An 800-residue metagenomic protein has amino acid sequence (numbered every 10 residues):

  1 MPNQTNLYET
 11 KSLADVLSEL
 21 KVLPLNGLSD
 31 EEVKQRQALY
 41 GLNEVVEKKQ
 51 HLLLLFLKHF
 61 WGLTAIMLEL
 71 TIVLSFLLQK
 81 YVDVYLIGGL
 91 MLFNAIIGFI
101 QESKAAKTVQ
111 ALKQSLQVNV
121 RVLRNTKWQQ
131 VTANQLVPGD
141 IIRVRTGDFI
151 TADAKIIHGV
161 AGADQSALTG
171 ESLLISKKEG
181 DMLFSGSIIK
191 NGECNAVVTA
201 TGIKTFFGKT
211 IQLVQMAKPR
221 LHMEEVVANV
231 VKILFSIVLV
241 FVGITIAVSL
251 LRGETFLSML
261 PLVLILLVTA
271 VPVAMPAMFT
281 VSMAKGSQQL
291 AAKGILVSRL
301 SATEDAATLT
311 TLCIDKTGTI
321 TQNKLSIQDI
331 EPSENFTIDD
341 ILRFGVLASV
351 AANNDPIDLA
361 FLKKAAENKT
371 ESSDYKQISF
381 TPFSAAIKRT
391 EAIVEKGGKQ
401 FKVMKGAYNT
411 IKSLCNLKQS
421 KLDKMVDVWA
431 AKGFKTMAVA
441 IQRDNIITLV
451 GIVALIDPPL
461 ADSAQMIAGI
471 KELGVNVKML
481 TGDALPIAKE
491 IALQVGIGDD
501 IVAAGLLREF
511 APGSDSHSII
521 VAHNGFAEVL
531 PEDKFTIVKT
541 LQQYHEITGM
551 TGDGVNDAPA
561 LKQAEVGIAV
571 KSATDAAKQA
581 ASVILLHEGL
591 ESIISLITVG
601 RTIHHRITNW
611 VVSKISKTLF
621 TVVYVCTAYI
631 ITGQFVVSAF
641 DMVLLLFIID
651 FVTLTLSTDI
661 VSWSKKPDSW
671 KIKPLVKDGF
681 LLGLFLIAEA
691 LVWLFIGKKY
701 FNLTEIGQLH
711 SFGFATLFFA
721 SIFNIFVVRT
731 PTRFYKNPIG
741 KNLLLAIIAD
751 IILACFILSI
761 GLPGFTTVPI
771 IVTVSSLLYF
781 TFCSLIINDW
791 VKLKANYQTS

Functional and structural regions predicted by a protein language model:
M1-D15, L42-V122, W128, F361 (+4 more regions): Transmembrane helix-loop-helix hairpins at the membrane interface
P2-L7, L13-L17, L86-G88, Q117-A228 (+3 more regions): Cytosolic catalytic regions of P-type ion-transporting ATPases
L25-N26, A38-K48, K104-K107, A111-S115 (+2 more regions): Actuator/coupling domain of P-type ATPases
I66-G89, S236-V271, A284, Q288-G294 (+4 more regions): Helix-interface capping motifs at the ends of transmembrane segments in multi-pass membrane proteins
L78, V82, L86-Q117, R124 (+6 more regions): Hydrophobic alpha-helical transmembrane segments
I97, T126-K127, T199-G202, V214 (+12 more regions): Conserved beta-strand/loop elements of the cytosolic catalytic core of P-type E1-E2 ATPases, chiefly in the P-domain
T245-I246, S282, N353, D499-M550 (+5 more regions): Membrane-embedded transport module
D305-L449, L455, A468, V477-L493 (+5 more regions): Cytosolic catalytic regions of ATP/NTP-dependent phosphoryl-transfer enzymes
